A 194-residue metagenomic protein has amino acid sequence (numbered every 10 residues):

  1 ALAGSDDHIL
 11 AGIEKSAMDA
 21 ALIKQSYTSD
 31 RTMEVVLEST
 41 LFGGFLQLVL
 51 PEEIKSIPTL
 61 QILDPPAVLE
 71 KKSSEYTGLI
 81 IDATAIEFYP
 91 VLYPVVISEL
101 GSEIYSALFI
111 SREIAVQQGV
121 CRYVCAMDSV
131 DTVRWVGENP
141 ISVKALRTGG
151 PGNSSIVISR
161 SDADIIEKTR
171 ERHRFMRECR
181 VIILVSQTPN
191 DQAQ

Functional and structural regions predicted by a protein language model:
A1-Q194: Domain-level marker for long, solvent-exposed, non-transmembrane regions
